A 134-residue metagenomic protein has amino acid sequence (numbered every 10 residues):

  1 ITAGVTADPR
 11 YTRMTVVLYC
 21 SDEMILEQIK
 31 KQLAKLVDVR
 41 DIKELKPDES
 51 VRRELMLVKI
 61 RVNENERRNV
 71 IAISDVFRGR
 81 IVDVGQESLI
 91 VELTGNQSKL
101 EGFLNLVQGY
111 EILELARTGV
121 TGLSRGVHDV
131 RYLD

Functional and structural regions predicted by a protein language model:
I1-D134: A conserved regulatory-domain signal marking ACT and ACT-like small-molecule sensing domains and adjacent regulatory
